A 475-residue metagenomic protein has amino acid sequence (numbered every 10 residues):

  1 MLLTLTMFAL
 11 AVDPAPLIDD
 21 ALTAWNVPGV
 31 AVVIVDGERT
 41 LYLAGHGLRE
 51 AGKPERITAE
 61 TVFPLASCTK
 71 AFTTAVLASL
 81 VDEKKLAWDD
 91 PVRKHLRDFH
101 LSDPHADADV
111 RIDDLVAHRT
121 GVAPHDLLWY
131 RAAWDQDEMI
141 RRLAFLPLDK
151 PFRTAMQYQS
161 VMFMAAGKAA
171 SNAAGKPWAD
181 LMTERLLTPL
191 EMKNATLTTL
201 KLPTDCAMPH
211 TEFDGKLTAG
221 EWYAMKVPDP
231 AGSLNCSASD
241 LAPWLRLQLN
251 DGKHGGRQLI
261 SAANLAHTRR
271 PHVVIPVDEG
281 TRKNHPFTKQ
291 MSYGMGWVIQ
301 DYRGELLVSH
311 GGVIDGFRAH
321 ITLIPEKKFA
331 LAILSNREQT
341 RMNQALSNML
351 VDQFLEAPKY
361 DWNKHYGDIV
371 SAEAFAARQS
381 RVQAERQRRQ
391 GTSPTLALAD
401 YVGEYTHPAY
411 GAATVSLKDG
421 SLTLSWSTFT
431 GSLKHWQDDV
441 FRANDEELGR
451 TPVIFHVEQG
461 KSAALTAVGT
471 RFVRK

Functional and structural regions predicted by a protein language model:
L2-L10: Sec-dependent N-terminal signal peptides
V12-L65, K85-D89, K94-H95, H100-S102 (+3 more regions): Short, conserved catalytic-motif segment at the N-terminal edge
N26-G29, G316-R318, A409: Short, small/polar residue-rich loop motifs at catalytic or cofactor-binding pockets
L41, S309-H310, H320-L323, K327-N336 (+1 more regions): Short, well-ordered beta-strand elements
L48-A51, M225, D315, E338-T340 (+2 more regions): A short acidic/small-residue loop/turn micro-motif
L48-E50, D103-D315, H320: Short, surface-exposed loop or secondary-structure junction motifs that flank catalytic or metal-binding residues
Q290, E305, M342, N348-K475: Peripheral terminal and inter-domain segments
